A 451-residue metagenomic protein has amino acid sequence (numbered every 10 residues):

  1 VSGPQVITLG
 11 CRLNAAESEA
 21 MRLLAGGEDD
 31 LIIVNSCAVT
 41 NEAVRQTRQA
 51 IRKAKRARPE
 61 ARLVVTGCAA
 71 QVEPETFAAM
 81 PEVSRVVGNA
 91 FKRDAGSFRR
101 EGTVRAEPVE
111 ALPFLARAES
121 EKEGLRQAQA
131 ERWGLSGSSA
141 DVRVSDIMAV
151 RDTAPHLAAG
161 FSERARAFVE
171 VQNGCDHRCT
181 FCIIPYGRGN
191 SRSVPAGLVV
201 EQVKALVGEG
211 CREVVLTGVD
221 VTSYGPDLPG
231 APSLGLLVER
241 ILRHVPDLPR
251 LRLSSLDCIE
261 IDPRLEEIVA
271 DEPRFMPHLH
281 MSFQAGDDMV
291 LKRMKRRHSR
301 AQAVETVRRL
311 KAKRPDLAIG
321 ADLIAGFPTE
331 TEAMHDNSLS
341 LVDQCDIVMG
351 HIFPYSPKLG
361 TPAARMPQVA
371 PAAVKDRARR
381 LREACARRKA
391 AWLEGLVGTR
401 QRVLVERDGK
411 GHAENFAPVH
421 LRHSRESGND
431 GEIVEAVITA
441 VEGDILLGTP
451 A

Functional and structural regions predicted by a protein language model:
V1-Y224, E239, R264-E267, F275 (+6 more regions): Proteins enriched for Cys/Gly/acidic motifs involved in redox and nucleic-acid/cofactor modification
V64, L251-S254: Short catalytic-loop micro-motif centered on adjacent basic/acidic residues
V194, P232, E260, H298-A301 (+1 more regions): Residue-level signal for the nucleotide or nucleotide-sugar donor/cofactor binding architecture
G208, L236, R240-L251, D262-L323: Radical SAM/AdoMet-radical enzyme domain recognition
T217-V219, S254-L256, S282-Q284, D322 (+3 more regions): Generic beta-strand/beta-sheet core signal
V219-L228, E260-R264, F283-K295, A325-E332 (+1 more regions): Flexible glycine/acidic-rich beta-alpha junction loops that bind and position SAM and/or redox cofactors in anaerobic
M281, D322, V342, G350 (+3 more regions): Hydrophobic, well-ordered secondary-structure elements that form the walls of internal hydrophobic environments
P357, R365-A451: Terminal RNA-binding accessory module
